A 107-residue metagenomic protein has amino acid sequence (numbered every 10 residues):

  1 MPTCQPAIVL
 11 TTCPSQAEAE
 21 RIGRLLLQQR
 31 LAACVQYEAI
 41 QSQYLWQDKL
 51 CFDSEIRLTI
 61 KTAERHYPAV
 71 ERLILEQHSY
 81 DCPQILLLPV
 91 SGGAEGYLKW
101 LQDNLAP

Functional and structural regions predicted by a protein language model:
M1-P107: Positively charged, small/polar-rich N-terminal and surface patches that mediate targeting and assembly and bind
